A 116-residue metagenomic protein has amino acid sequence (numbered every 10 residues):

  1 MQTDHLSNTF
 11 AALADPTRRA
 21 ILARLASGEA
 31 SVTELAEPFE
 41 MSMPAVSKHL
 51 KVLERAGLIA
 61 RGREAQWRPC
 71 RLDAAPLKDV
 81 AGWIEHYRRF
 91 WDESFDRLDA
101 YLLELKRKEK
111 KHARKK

Functional and structural regions predicted by a protein language model:
M1-H5, R24-M43, R55, A60 (+2 more regions): C-terminal regulatory/oligomerization modules of transcriptional regulators
S7-L13: Conserved N-terminal beta-strand and adjoining loop/helix that marks the start of the Nudix/MutT-like hydrolase domain
L13-R19: Short alpha-helical elements of helix-turn-helix
D15, R61-R63: Conserved strand-loop elements at the edges of beta-sheets that form or border functional pockets
L50-K51: Short, hydrophobic-biased segments on the C-terminal half of alpha helices that form "recognition helices"
R63-P69: Short, Lys/Arg-rich nucleic-acid/phosphate-binding segment
